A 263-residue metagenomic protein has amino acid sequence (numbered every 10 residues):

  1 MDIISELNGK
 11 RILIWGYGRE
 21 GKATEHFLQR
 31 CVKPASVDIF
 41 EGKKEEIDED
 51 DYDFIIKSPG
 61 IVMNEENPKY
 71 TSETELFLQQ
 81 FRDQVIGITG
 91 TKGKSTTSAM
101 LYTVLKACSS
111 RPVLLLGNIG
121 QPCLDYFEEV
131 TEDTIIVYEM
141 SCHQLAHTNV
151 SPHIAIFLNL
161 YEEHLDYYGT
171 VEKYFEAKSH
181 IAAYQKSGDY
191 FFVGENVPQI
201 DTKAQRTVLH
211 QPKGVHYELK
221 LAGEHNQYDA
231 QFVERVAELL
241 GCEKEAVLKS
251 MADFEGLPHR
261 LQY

Functional and structural regions predicted by a protein language model:
M1-S72, L76, A222, C242-E245 (+1 more regions): N-terminal leader/targeting and accessory segments in enzymes
I3-K10, W15-Y17, Y168-F175, S179 (+1 more regions): Adenine nucleotide phosphate-binding catalytic loops in nucleotide-utilizing enzymes
W15, V37-E41, G117, Y138 (+2 more regions): Active-site flanking residues adjacent to catalytic metal/cofactor-binding acidic residues
R19, K92-T96, Q227: Residue-level detector of alpha-helix initiation sites
H26, E46-Y52, P59-Y190, Q199-T207 (+1 more regions): Phosphate-binding loop of NTP-binding sites
A35, A107-V113, L240-L248: Phosphate-handling active-site elements
N118-I119, M140, E195-N196, K213 (+1 more regions): Short beta->alpha linker loops
